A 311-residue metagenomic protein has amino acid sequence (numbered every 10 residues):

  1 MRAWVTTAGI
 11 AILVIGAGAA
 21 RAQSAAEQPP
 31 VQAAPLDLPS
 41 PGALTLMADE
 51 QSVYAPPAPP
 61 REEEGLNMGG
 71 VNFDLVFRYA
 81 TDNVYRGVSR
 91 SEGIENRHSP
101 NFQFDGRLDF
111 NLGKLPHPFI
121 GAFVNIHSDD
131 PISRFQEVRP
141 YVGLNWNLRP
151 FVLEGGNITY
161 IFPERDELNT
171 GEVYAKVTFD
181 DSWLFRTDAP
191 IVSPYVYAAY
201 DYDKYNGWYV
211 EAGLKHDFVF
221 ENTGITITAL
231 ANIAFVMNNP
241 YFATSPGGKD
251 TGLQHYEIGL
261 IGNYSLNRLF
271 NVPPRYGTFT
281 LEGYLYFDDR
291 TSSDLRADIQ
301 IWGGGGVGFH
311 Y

Functional and structural regions predicted by a protein language model:
T7, G18-V76: N-terminal periplasmic/intermembrane-space "pro-region" immediately following the signal or transit peptide
P60-N72, D109-F119, P131-R134, N147-V152 (+3 more regions): Short loop/turn motifs that connect adjacent beta-strands in outer-membrane beta-barrel proteins
G69-V71, N96-F104, R134-V138, E167-V173 (+4 more regions): Residues that define the transmembrane beta-barrel architecture of outer-membrane proteins
F77-T81, H117-S128, V142, V152-P163 (+3 more regions): Transmembrane beta-strand segments that form the barrel wall of outer-membrane beta-barrel proteins
F77-Y79, F102-F110, A122, P140-W146 (+7 more regions): Residues on the lipid-exposed face of transmembrane beta-strands in outer-membrane beta-barrel proteins
T81-Q103, I126-D129, S293: Surface-exposed strand-loop-strand hairpins of Gram-negative outer-membrane beta-barrel proteins
T170-R268, V272-P274: Detector for outer-membrane/organellar transmembrane beta-barrel domains, recognizing the amphipathic beta-strand
A229, I258-Y311: Predominantly the C-terminal beta-signal and adjacent terminal strand-loop region of outer-membrane beta-barrel
